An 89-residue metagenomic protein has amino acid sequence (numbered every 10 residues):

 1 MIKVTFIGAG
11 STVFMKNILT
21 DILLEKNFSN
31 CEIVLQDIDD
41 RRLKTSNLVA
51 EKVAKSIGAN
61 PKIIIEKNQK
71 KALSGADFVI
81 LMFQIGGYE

Functional and structural regions predicted by a protein language model:
M1-E89: Metallocofactor- and cofactor-centric catalytic cores in central/energy metabolism, strongly enriched
